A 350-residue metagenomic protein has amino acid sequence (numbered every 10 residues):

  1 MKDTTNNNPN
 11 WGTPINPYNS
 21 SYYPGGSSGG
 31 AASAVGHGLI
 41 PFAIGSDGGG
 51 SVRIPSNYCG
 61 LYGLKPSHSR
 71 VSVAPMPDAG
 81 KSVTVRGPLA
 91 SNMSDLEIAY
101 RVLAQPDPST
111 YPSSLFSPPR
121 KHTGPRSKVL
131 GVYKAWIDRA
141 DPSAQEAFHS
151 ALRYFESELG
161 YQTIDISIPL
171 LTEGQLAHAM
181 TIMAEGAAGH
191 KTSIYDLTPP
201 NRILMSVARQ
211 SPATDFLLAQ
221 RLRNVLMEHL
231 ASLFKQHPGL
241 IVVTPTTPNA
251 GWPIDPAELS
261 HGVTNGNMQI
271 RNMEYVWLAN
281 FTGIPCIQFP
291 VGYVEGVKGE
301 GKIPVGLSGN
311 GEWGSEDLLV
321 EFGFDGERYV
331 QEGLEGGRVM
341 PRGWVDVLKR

Functional and structural regions predicted by a protein language model:
M1-R86, Y133-A135, T244-T264, G296: Short glycine/serine-rich loop/turn segments
A32-A34, A99, W277-N280: Hydrophobic/aromatic ligand-binding patch that stacks against planar heteroaromatic rings of cofactors or nucleotides
Y62-S150, Q331-R350: A short helix-breaking turn/cap at a secondary-structure junction
P88, G301-S315, L319-E321, E327-R328 (+2 more regions): Short, well-ordered beta-strand elements
G124-G131, M180-A231, L240, P245-N249 (+1 more regions): Short helix-loop capping/hinge segments that flank enzyme active sites or metal/cofactor-binding pockets
P142-S167, H190-T192, F216, Q220-G239: Acyltransferase
L218, H237, G251-M273: Short, surface-exposed loop/helix-turn segments at secondary-structure junctions that function as lids/hinges flanking
N265-P290: Small-aliphatic-rich amphipathic alpha-helix that forms the alpha element of a beta-alpha
